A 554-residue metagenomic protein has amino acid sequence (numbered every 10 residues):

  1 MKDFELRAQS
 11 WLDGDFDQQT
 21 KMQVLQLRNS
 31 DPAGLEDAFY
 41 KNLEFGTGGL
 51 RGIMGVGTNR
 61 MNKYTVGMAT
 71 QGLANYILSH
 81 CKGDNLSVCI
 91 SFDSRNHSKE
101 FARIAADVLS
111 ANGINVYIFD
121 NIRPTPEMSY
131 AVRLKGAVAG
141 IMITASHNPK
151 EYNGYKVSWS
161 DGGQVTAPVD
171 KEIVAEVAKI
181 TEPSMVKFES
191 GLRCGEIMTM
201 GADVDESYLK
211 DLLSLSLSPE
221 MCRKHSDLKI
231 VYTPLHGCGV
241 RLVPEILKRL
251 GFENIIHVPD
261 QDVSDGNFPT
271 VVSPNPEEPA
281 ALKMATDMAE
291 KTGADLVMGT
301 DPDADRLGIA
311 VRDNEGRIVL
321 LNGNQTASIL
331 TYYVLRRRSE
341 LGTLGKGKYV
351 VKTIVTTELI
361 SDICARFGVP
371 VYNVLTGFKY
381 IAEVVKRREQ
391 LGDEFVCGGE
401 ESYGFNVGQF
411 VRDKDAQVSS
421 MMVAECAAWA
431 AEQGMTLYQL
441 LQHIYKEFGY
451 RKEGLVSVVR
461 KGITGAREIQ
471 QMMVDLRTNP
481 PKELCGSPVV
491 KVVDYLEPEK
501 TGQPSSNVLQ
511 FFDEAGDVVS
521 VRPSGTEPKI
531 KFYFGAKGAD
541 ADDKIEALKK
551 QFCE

Functional and structural regions predicted by a protein language model:
R7-A105, I197-S226, C238: An N-terminal, well-structured beta->alpha segment
W11, D15, G34-F39, L43 (+2 more regions): Gly/Ser/Thr-enriched, mixed-charge loops and adjacent short helices that form phosphate/oxyanion-binding elements
F39-N59, A145-S146, I230, P234-L242 (+5 more regions): Conserved phosphate/anionic-ligand binding catalytic regions in large, soluble enzymes, centered on
C89-Y152, K248-G308: N-terminal small/polar loop signature for handling phosphorylated ligands or for N-terminal nucleophile
K99-I104, S129-R133, E151-V157, M185 (+10 more regions): Short acidic, glycine/serine/threonine-rich loops at helix termini
S160-G163, A175, T181-E182, D287-K352 (+1 more regions): Replace "Mg2+/Mn2+-dependent" with "divalent metal-dependent
E290, A294-L296, R317, R337-R522 (+3 more regions): Phosphate-binding and adjacent anionic-ligand microenvironments
